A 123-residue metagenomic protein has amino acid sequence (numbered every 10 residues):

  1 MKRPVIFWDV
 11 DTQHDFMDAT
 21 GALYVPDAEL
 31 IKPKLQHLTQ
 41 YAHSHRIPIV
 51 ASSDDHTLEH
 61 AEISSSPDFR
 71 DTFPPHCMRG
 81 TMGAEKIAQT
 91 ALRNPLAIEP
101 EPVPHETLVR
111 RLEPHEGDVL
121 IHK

Functional and structural regions predicted by a protein language model:
M1: N-terminal active-site segment of His-dependent metallophosphoesterases
P4, P33-K123: Active-site alpha/beta core segments
P4-T12, F16, A51: Short, hydrophobic/glycine-enriched beta-strand segments
D15, A22, R70-D71: General secondary-structure edge motif
D15-D18, H60-A61: Short acidic/His/Gly/Ser-rich catalytic and metal-binding motifs that mark active-site loops of diverse hydrolases
T20-E29: Short glycine-enriched, charge-decorated loop/helix-capping segments at active-site entrances that position
